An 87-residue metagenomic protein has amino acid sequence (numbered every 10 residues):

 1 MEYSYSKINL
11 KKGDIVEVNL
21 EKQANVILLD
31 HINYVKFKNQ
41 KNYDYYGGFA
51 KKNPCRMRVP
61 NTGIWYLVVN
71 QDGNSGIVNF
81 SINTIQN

Functional and structural regions predicted by a protein language model:
M1-N87: Acidic, Ser/Thr/Pro
